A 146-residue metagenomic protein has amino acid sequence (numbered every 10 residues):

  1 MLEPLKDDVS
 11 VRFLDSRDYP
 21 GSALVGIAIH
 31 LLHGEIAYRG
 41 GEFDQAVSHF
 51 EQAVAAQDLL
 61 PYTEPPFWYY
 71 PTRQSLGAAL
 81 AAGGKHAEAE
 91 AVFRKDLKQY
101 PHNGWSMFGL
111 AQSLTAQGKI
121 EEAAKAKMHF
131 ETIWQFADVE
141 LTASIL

Functional and structural regions predicted by a protein language model:
L2-P4, E51-A55, G104, A111-D138: TPR/TPR-like (Sel1-like) alpha-helical repeat modules
Y19-P20, L24-G26, F67, P101: Residue signature of alpha-solenoid helical repeat architecture, marking inter-repeat boundaries and helix-start
A28, L32, S75, G109-Q112: "A position-specific structural signal for the A-helix of alpha-solenoid helical repeats
